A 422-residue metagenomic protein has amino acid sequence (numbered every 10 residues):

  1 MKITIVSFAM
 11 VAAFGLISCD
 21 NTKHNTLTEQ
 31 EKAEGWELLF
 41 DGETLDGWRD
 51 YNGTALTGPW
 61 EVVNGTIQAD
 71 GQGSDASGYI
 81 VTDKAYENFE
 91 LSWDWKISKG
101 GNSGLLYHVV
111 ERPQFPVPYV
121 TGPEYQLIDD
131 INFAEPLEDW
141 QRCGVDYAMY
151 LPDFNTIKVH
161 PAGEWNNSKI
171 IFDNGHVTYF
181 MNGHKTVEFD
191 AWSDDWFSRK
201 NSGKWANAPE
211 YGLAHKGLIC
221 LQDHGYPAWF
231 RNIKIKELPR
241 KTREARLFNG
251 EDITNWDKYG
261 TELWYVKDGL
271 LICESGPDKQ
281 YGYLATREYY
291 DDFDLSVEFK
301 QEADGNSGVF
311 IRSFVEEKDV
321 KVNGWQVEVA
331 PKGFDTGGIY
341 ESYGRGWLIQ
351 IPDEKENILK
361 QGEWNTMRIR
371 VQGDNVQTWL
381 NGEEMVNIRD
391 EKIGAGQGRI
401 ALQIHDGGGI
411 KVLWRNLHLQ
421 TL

Functional and structural regions predicted by a protein language model:
M1-T26: Bacterial Sec-dependent N-terminal signal peptides
C19-L422: Carbohydrate-interacting regions of secretory-pathway proteins
